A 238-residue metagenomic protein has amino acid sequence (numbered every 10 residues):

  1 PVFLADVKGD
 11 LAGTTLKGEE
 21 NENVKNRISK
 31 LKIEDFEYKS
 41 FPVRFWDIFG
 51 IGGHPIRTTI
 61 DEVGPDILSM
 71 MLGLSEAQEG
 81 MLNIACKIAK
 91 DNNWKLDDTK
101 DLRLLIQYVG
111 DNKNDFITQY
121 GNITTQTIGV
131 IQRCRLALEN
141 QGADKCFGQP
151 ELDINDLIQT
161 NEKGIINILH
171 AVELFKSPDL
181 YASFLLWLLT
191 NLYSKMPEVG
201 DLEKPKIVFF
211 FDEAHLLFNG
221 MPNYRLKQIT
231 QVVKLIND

Functional and structural regions predicted by a protein language model:
V2-A5, G9-N237: P-loop NTPase motor domains
